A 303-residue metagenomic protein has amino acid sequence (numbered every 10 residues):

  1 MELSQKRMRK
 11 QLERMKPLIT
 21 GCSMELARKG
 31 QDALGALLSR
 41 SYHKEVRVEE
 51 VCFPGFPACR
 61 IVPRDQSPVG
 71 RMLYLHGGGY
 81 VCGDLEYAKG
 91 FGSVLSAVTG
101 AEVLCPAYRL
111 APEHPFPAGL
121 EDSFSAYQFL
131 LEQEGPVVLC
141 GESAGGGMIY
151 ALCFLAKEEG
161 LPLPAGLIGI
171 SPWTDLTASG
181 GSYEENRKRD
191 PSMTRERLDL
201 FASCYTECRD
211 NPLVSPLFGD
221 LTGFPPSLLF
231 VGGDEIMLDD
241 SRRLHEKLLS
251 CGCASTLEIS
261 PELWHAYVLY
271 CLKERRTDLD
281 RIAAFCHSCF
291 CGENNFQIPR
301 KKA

Functional and structural regions predicted by a protein language model:
M1-R64, C291-A303: A glycine/proline-hinged amphipathic helix-loop "lid/cap" segment that gates access to hydrophobic ligand pockets
G55-G70, L217-L221: Short beta-strand-to-loop junctions in surface cap/lid or active-site-entrance loops
V69-G78: Short beta-strand element of the alpha/beta-hydrolase
D84-L85, G92, L104-P136, K273-R276: Catalytic nucleophile-loop/oxyanion-hole region of alpha/beta-hydrolase and closely related hydrolase-like folds
G141, G145, I149: Gly/Ala-rich beta-loop-alpha elbow adjacent to hydrolase catalytic centers
F154-R209, G223: Hydrolase active-site cap/lid region
L229-V231: Short beta-strand/loop motif that positions the catalytic acidic residue of the alpha/beta-hydrolase fold
C271-A303: Catalytic active-site module of serine/aspartate enzymes centered on a nucleophile-bearing elbow/loop
